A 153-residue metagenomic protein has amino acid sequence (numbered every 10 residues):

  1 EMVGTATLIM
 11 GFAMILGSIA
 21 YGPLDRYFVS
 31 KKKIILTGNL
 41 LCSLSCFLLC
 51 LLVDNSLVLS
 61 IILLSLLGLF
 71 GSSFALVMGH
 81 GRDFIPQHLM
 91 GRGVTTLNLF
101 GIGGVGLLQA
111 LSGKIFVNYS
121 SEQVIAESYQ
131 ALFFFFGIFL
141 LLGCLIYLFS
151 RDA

Functional and structural regions predicted by a protein language model:
M2-T7, K31, S56, S60 (+1 more regions): Juxtamembrane helix-start elements in MFS-like secondary transporters
G17-S30, F116: Helix-to-loop junctions at the C-terminal end of transmembrane segments in multipass secondary transporters
K33-L48: Structural signature of the two symmetry-related core transmembrane helices
C50-V53, F134-A153: Multi-pass alpha-helical transporter architecture, strongest for 12-TM Major Facilitator/SLC carriers used
L57-A75: Hydrophobic core of transmembrane alpha-helices in multi-pass small-molecule transporters, especially MFS/SLC-type
S72-P86: Intracellular juxtamembrane helix-capping segments at the cytosolic ends of symmetry-related transmembrane helices
H88-S120: A late C-terminal transmembrane helix in Major Facilitator Superfamily
K114-I138: A membrane-interface helix-boundary motif in multi-pass transporters
